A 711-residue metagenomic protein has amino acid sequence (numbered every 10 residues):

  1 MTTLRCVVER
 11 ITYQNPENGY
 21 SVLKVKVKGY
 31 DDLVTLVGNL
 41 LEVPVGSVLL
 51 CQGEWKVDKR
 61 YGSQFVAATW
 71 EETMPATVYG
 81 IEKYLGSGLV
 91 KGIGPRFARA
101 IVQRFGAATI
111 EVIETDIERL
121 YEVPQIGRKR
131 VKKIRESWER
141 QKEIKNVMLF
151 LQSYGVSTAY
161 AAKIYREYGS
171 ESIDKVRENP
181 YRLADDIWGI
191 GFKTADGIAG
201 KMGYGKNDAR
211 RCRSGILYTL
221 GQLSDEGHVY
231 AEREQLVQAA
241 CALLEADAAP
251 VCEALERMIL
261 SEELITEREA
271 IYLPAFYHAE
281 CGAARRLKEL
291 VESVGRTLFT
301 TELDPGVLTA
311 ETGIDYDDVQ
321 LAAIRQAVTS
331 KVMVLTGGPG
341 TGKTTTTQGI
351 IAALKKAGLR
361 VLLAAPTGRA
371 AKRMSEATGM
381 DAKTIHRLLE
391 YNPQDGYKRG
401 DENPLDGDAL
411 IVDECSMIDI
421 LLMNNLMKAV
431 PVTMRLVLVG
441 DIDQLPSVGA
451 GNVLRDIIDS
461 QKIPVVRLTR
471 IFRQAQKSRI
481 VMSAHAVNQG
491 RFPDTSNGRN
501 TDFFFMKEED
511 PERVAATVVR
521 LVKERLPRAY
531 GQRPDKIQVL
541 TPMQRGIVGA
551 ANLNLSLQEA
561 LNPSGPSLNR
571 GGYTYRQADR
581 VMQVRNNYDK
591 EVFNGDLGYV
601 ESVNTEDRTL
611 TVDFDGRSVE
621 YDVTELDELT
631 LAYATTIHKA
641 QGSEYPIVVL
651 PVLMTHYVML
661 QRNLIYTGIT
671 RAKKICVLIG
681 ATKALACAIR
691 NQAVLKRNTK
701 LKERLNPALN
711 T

Functional and structural regions predicted by a protein language model:
M1-T300: Accessory, non-ATPase domains that flank or precede helicase/AAA+ motor cores in DNA-metabolism machines
G46-V48, A578, G595: Loop/turn positions that initiate beta-strands
L89, E122, G337, A365 (+1 more regions): The Walker A (P-loop) glycine that initiates the GxxxxGKT/S ATP-binding motif of P-loop NTPases
T266-P339, T345: Pre-Walker A segment
G349, A353, A357-L359, P366-K372 (+7 more regions): Conserved helicase motor core of SF1/SF2 NTP-dependent helicases
I442-V581, R585-K590: Conserved helicase motor core of P-loop NTPases
D596-T711: C-terminal accessory regions
